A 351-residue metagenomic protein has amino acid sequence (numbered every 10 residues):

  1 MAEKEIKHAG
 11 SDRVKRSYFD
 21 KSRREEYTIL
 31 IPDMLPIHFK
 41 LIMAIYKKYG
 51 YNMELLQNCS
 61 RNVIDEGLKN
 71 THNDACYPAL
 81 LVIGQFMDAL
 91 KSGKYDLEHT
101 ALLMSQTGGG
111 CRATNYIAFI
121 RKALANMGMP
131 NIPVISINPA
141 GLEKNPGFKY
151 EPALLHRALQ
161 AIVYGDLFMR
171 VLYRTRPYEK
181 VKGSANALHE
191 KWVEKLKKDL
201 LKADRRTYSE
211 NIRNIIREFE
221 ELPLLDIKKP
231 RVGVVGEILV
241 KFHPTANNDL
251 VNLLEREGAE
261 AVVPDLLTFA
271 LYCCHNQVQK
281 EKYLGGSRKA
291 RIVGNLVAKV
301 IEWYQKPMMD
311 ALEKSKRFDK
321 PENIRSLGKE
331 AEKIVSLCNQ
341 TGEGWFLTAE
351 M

Functional and structural regions predicted by a protein language model:
M1-M351: An N-terminal assembly and electron-transfer interface module characteristic of large anaerobic redox and radical
